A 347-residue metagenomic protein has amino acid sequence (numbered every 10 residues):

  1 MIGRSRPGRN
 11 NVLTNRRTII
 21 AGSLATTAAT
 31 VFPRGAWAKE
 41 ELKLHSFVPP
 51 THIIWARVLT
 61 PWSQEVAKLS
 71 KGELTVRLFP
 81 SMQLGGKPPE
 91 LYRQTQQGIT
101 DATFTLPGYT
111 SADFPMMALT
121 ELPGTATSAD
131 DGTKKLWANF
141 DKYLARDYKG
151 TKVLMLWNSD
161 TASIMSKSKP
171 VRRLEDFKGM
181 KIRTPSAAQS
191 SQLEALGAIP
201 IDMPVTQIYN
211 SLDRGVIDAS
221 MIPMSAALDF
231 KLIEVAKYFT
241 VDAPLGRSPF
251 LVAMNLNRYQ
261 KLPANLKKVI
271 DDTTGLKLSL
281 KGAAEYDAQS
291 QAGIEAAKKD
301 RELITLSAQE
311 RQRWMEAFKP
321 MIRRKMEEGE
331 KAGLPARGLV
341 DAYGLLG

Functional and structural regions predicted by a protein language model:
M1-T14: Secretory targeting signals
L13-T14, T18-D130, Y143-G347: N-terminal secretory/targeting leader peptides
G132-D141: A gly/proline- and charged-residue-enriched helix-loop-helix capping module
